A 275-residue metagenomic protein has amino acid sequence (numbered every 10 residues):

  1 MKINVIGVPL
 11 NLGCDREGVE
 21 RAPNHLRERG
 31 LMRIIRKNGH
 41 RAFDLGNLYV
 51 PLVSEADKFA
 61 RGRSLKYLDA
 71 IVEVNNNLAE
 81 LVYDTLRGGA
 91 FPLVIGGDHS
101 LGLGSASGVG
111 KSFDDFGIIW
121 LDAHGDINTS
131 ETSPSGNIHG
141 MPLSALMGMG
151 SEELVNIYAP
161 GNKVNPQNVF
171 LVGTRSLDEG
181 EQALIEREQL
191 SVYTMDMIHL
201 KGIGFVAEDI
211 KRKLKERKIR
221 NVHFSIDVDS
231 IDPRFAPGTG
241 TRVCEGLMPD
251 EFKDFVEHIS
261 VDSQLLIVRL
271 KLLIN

Functional and structural regions predicted by a protein language model:
K2-N275: Conserved alpha-helical scaffold segments that buttress catalytic/binding sites
